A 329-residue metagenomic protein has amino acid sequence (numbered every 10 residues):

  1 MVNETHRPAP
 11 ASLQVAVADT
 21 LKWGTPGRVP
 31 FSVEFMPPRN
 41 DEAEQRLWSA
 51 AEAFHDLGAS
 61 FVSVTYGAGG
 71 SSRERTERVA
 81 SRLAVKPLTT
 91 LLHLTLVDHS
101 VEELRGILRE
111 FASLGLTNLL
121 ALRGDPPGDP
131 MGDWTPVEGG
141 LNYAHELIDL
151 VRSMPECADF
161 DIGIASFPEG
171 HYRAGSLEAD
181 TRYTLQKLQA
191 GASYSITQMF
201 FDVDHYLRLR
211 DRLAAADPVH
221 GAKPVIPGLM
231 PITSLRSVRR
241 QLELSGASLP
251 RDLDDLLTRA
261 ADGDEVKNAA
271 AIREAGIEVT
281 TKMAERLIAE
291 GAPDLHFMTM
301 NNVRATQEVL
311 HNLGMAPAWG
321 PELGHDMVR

Functional and structural regions predicted by a protein language model:
V2-F61: Conserved N-terminal beta1-alpha1 strand-loop-helix module at the mouth
P8-K22, E42, G139-F167, D217-M283 (+1 more regions): Active-site pocket-lining/capping segments in soluble small-molecule metabolic enzymes
P10-Q14, E42-E44, G70-R82, S100-I107 (+4 more regions): Active-site-adjacent beta->alpha loops and helix N-cap segments on the catalytic face of soluble alpha/beta enzymes
P26-P30, G58-F61, K86-T90, G115-N118 (+4 more regions): Short, well-ordered coil/turn segments that N-cap beta-strands
P30-R46, T90-E102, D161-A179, T258-E278: Active-site mouth loops of central-metabolism enzymes
E34, V62, F111, K187 (+3 more regions): Conserved, mostly hydrophobic/aromatic
F35-P38, T65-G69, H93-H99, G124-D125 (+4 more regions): Active-site beta-loop-alpha junctions enriched in small/polar residues
S63, L120-A121, I196, H296: Conserved beta-strand positions in the central sheet of alpha/beta enzyme cores
